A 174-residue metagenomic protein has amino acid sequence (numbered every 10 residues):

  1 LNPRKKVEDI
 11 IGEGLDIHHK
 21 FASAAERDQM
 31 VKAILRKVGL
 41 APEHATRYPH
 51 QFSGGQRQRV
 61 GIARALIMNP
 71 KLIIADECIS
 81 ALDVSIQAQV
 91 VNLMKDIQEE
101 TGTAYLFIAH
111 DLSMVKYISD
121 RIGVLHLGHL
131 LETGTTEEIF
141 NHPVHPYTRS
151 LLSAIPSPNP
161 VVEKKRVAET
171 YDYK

Functional and structural regions predicted by a protein language model:
I11, I62, V90: Hydrophobic anchor residue at the start of the ABC signature
A25-E43, L152-S153: Conserved ABC ATPase "signature" region
Y48-F52, Q56: Conserved ABC ATPase signature
I67-K71: A short, proline-enriched helix->beta-strand linker immediately N-terminal to the Walker B motif in ABC-type P-loop
V115-Y117: A short, surface-exposed alpha-helical micro-motif characterized by mixed small hydrophobic and charged/polar residues
T135-K174: Short catalytic/signature loops enriched in Gly
